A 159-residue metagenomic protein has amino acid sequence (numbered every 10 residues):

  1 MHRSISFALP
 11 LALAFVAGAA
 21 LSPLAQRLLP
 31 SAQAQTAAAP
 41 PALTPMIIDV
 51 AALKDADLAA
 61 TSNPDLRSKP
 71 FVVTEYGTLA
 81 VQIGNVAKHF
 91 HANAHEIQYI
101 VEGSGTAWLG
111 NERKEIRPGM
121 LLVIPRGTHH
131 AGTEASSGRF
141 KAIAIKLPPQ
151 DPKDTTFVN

Functional and structural regions predicted by a protein language model:
S4-S6, G18, S22-V81, A87-K88 (+1 more regions): A short, N-terminal "cap"/entry segment at the start of jelly-roll beta-barrel domains of the cupin/DSBH fold
L9-A17: Gram-negative bacterial Sec-dependent N-terminal signal peptides
T74, G110-E112: Short strand-coil-strand connectors
A80-V81, A107-L109, G132, A142: Short hydrophobic/aromatic-rich beta-strand segments that constitute the beta-sheet cores of beta-sandwich/beta-barrel
Q82, A92-L109: Short, conserved beta-strand element in jelly-roll/cupin
A87-N93, T133-E134: Short histidine-centered beta-strand/loop micro-motifs that create catalytic or ligand/metal-coordination sites
E112-R126: Short acidic-glycine-tyrosine-enriched beta hairpin
R126-K153: Ligand-binding loop in jelly-roll beta-barrel domains
